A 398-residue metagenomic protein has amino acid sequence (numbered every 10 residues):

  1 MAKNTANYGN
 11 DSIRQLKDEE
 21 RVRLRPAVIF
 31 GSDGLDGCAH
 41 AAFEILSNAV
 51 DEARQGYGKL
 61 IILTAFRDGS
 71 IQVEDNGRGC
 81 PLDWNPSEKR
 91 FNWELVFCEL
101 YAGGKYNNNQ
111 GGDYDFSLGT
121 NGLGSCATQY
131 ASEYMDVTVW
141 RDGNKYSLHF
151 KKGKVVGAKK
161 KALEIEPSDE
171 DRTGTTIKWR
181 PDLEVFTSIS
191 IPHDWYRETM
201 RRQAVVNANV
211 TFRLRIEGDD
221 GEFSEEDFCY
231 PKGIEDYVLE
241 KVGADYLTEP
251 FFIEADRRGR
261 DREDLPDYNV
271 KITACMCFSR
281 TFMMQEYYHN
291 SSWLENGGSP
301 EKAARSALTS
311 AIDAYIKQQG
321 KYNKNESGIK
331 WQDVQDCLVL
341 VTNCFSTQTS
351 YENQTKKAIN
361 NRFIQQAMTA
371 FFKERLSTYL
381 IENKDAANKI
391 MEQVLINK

Functional and structural regions predicted by a protein language model:
M1-S12, F43, D51-R54, G58-N76 (+6 more regions): GHKL-family ATPase ATP-binding module
D11, G34, N85-K89, Y230: Residue-level signature of the cytosolic catalytic core of signaling kinases
Q15: Conserved beta-strand immediately N-terminal to the Walker
D18-E19: Alpha-helix capping/hinge segments and adjacent helical runs
R23, L82-A102: Short conserved segment of the HATPase_c
L24-A42: Conserved short strand/loop->alpha-helix "switch" segment adjacent to the catalytic nucleotide/phosphoryl-transfer site
